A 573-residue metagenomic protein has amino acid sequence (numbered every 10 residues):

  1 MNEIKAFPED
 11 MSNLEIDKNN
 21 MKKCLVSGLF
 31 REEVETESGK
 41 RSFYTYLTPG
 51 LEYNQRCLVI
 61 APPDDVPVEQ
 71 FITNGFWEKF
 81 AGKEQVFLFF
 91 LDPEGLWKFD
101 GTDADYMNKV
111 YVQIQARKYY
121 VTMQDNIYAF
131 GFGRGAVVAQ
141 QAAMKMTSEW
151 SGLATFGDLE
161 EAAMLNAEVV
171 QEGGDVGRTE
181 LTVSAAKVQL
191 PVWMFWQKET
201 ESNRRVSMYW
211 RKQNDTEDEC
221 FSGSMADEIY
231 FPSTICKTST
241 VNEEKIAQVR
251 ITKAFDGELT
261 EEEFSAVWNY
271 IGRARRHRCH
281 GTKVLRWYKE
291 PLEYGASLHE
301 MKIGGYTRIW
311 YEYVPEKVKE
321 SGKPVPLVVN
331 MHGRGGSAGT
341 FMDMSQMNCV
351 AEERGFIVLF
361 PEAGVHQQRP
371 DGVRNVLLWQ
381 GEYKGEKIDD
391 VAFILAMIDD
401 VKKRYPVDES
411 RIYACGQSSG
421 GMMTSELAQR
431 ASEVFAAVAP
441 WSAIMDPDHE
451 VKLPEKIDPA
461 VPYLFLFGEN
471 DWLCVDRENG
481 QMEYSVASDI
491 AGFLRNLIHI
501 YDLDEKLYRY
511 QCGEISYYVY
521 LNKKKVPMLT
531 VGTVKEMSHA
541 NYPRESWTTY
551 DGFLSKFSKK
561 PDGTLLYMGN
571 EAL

Functional and structural regions predicted by a protein language model:
M1-C57, F130-A154, D158-V183, R205-M208 (+7 more regions): A domain-start/cap signature at the N-terminus of enzymes
V34-Y44, L51-D125, Q141, T307-Y311 (+3 more regions): Serine-hydrolase catalytic machinery in alpha/beta-hydrolase-like enzymes
E69-Q70, N166-E168, R205, C474-S488: Short, flexible/disordered intra-domain loops and linkers
F80-G82, V183-V188, A351-E352, E455-P459: Short, conserved loop/helix-junction motifs that constitute active-site signature segments in enzyme catalytic cores
M194-W196, F465-F467: Short beta-strand/loop motif that positions the catalytic acidic residue of the alpha/beta-hydrolase fold
K198-S202, N470-C474, S538-N541: Acidic catalytic loop of the alpha/beta-hydrolase fold
E201-S222, E483-R509: Acidic, glycine-rich loop-and-strand cores that form catalytic or ligand-binding grooves in diverse globular domains
A254-G257, Q380-G385, D476-S485, T533-Y542: Active-site rim elements
